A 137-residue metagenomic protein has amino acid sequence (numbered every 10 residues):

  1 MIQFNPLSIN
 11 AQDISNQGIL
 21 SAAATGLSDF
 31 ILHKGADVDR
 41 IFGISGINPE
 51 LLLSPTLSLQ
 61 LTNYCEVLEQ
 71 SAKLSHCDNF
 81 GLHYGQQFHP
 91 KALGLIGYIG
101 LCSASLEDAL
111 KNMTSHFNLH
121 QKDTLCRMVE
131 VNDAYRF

Functional and structural regions predicted by a protein language model:
M1-R136: N-terminal low-complexity or simple alpha-helical regulatory segments that function as activation/interaction modules
